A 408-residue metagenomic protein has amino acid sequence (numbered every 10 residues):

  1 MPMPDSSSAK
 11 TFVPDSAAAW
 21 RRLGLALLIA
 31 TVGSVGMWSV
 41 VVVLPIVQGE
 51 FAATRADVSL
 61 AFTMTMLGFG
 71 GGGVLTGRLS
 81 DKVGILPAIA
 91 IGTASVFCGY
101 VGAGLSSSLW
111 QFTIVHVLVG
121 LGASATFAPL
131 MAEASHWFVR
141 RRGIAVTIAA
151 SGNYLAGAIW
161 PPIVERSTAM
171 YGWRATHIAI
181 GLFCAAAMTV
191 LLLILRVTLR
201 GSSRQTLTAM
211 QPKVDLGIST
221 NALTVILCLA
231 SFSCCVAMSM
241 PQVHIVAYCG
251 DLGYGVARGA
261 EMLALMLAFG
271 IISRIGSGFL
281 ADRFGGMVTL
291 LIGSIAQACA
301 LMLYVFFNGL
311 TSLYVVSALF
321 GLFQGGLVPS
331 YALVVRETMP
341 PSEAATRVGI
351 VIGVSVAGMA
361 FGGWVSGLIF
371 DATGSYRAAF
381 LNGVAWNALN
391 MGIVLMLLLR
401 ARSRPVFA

Functional and structural regions predicted by a protein language model:
R21-R55, G73-T76, W160-P161, M240-V246: Extracytoplasmic
V40-V47, A222-S277: Extracytoplasmic gate region of multi-pass secondary transporters
A52, G84, L105-W110, V139 (+2 more regions): Helix-breaking motifs and short loop linkers at transmembrane-helix boundaries and internal kinks in secondary membrane
G71-W110, A281: Conserved MFS/SLC helix-loop-helix module at the cytosolic interface between two early adjacent transmembrane helices
P87-V101, V288-L303: Structural signature of the two symmetry-related core transmembrane helices
G99, W110-L118, T311-L319: Paired small-residue
A125-F138, G326-M339: Intracellular juxtamembrane helix-capping segments at the cytosolic ends of symmetry-related transmembrane helices
I148-L199: Helix-loop-helix hairpin linking two adjacent transmembrane segments in secondary transporters
